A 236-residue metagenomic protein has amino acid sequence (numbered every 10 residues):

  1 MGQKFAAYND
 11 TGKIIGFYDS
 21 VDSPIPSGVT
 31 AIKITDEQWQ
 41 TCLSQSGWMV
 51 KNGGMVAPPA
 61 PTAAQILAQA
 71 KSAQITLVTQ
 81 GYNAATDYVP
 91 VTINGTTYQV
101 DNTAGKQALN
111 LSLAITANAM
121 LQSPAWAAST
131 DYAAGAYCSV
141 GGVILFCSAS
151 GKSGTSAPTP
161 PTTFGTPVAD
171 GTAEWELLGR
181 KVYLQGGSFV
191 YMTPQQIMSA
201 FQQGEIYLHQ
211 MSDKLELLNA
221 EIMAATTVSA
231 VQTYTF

Functional and structural regions predicted by a protein language model:
G2-Q3, D10-G28, Q40-T41, K51-S139 (+3 more regions): A preference for well-ordered globular domain cores that mediate specific macromolecular interactions or catalysis
A31-T35: Substrate-binding/active-site groove segments that recognize and process beta-1,4-linked N-acetyl-hexosamine
